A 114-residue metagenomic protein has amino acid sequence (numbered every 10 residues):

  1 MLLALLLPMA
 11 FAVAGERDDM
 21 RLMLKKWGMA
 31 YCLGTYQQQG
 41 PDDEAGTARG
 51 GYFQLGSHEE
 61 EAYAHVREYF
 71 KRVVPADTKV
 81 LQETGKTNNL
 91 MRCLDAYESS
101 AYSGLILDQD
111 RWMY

Functional and structural regions predicted by a protein language model:
M1-A10: Bacterial N-terminal signal peptides
L3-A4, T35-Y36, S99: A very general structural signal that marks isolated residues within well-ordered alpha-helical segments
A14-L55: N-terminal secretory signal peptides
Q39-Y114: Compact alpha-helical subdomains of small soluble proteins
